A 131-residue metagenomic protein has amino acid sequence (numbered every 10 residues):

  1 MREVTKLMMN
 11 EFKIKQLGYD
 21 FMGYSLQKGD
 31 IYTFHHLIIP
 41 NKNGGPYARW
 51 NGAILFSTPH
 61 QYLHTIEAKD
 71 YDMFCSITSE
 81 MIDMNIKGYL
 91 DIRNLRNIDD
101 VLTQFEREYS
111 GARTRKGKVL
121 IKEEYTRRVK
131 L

Functional and structural regions predicted by a protein language model:
R2-T33, F56-T58: Short cysteine-rich loop/turn motifs with clustered Cys
F12-K13, F74, I86: Broad structural signal for hydrophobic residues in well-ordered alpha-helices, predominantly aliphatic
F21-I54, T65-E67: Histidine-centered nuclease catalytic patch
P40-L55, I77-D91: Short microdomains enriched in Cys/His and/or Lys/Arg
G52-S76: Short Cys/His-centered divalent metal-binding micro-motifs
M84-L131: Short flanking/linker segments adjacent to small metal-binding domains or redox-active Cys/His motifs
